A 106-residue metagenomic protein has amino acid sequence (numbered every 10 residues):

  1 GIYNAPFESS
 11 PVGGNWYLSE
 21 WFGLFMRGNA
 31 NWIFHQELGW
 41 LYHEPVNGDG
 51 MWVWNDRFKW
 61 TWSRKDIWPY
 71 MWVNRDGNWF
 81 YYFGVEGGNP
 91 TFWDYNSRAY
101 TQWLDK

Functional and structural regions predicted by a protein language model:
G1-K106: Repetitive, compositionally biased segments used for assembly/scaffolding
